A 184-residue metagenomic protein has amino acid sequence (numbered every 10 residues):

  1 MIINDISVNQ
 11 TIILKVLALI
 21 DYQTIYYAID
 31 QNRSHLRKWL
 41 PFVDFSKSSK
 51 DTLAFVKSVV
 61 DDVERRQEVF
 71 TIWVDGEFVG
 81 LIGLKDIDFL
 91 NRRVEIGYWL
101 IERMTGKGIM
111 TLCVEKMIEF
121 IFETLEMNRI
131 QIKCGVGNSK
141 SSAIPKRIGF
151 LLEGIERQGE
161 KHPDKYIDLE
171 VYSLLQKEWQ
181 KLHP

Functional and structural regions predicted by a protein language model:
M1-T24, A28-H35, V69-P184: Acyl-donor (CoA/ACP) binding surface of acyl/acetyltransferases
R37-K57: Conserved GNAT-fold acetyl-CoA-binding loop/helix
V43, K57-T71: A short helix-loop-beta-strand connector motif used in the catalytic cores of GNAT acetyltransferases and, in some
K47-S48, V63, W179: A short hydrophobic/aromatic micro-motif that marks alpha-helical segments and, especially, helix-coil
